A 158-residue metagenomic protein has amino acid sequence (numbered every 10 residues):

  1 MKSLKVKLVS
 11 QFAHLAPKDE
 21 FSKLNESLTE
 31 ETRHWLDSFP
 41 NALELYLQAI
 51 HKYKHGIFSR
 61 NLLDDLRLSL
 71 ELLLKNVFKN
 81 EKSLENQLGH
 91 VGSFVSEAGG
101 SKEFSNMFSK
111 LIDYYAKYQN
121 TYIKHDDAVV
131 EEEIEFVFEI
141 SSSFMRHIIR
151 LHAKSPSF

Functional and structural regions predicted by a protein language model:
M1-E44: Internal, Lys/Arg-enriched amphipathic helical interaction segments that engage polyanionic partners
K18-E26, E85-F158: Long, charged low-complexity segments
T32-W35, D64-K102: Flexible secondary-structure boundary motifs
R33-P40, Y53-R60, K102, N106 (+1 more regions): Short, solvent-exposed segments of well-ordered alpha helices
N41-H55, Y114-Y122: Solvent-exposed, amphipathic alpha-helical segments
L43, L47-I50, S59-N80, F138 (+1 more regions): Short, hydrophobic, well-ordered secondary-structure elements
I50-I57, G92-E97: Short helix/strand-bridging catalytic loops that position acidic/His residues to coordinate divalent metals and engage
K54, L74-K82, R146-I149, A153: Hydrophobic/aromatic-lined pockets within catalytic cores
